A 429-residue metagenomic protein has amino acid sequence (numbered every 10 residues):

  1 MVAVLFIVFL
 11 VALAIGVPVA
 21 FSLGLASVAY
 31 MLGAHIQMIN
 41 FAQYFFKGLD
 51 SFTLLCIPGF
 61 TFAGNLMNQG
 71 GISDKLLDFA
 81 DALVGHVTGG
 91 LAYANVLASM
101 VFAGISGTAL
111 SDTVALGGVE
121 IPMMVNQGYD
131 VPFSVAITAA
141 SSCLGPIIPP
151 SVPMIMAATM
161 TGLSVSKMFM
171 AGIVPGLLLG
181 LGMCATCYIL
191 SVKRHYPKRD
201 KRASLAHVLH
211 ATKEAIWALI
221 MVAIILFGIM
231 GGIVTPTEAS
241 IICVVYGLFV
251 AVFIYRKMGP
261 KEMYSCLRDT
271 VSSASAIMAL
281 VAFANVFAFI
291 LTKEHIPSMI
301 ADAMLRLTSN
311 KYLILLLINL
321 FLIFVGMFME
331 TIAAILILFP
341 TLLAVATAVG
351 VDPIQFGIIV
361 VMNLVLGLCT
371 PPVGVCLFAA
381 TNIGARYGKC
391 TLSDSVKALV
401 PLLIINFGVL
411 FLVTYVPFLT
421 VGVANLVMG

Functional and structural regions predicted by a protein language model:
M1-G429: Alpha-helical transmembrane segments of multi-pass membrane transport proteins
